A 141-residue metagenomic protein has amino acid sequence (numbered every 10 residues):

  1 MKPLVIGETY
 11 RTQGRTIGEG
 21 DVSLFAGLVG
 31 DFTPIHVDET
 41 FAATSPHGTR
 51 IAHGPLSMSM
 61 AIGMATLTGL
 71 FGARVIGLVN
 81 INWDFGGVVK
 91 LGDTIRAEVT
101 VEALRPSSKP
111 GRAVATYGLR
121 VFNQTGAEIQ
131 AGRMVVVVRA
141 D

Functional and structural regions predicted by a protein language model:
M1-A52, V138-A140: Catalytic strand-loop segment that frames the active site of acyl-thioester-processing enzymes
M1-I6, F85-D141: HotDog/MaoC-like acyl-thioester-processing domains
K2-L4, I17-V22, I51, M60 (+5 more regions): Aromatic-residue detector
I6-E8, Q13, D21, D31 (+3 more regions): A generic structural signal for short beta-strands and their flanking turns/coil linkers
D31-F32, D38-A43, G63-M64, V79 (+4 more regions): Short, surface-exposed, polar/charged, turn-prone segments marking secondary-structure boundaries
A43-A52, L56-E102: Hydrophobic beta-strand-centered segment that forms part of the acyl-chain substrate-binding groove
